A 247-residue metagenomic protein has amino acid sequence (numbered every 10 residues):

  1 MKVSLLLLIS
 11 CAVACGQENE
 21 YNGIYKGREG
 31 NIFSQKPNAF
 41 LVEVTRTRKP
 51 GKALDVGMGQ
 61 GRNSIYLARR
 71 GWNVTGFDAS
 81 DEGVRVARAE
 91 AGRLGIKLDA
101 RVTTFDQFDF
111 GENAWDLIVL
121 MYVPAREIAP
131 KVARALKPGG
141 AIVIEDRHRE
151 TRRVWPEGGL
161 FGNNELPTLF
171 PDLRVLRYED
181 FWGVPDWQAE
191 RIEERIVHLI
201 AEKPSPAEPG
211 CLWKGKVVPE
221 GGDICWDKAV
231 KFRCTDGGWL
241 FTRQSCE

Functional and structural regions predicted by a protein language model:
C15-R48: Conserved class I S-adenosyl-L-methionine
P50-G59: Conserved class I S-adenosyl-L-methionine
N73-D78: Conserved SAM-binding motif I beta-strand of class I
S80-E82: Conserved SAM/SAH-binding beta-strand->alpha-helix loop
L94-F105: Conserved SAM-binding strand-loop segment of SAM-dependent methyltransferases
F108-L117: A short acidic, Gly/Pro-enriched loop at the edge of an enzyme's catalytic core that lines a small-molecule cofactor
I128-A141: A short glycine-rich, Lys/Arg-flanked "PGG" loop and its adjoining helix->strand segment in the class I
G139-T151: Conserved beta-strand signature within the Rossmann-like core of class I S-adenosyl-L-methionine
